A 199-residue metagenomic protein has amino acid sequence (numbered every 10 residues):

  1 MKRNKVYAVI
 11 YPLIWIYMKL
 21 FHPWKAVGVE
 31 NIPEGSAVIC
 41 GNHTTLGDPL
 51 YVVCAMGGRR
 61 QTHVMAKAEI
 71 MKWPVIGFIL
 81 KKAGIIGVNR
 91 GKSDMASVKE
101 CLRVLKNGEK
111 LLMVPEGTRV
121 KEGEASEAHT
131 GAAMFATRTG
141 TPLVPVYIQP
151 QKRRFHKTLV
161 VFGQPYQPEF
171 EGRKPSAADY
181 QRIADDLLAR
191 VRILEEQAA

Functional and structural regions predicted by a protein language model:
M1-G28, P74-A83: A transmembrane-helix-recognition feature enriched in membrane-embedded lipid enzymes and envelope glyco-/phospholipid
K2-K5, S97-A199: Non-catalytic C-terminal accessory region of glycerolipid acyltransferases and related lyso-lipid remodeling enzymes
L13-I14, K82-V88, P115-T118: Short, basic, glycine/proline-bearing loop/turn elements
Y17, G57, L80, V104 (+1 more regions): A generic structural signal for well-ordered alpha-helical segments
P23, R59-Q61, K82, G108 (+1 more regions): A generic structural signal for alpha->beta connector loops
P23-V27, L50-V52, V98-E100, T130: A generic local structural motif
N31-K92: Catalytic core of membrane glycerolipid acyltransferases/transacylases, capturing the structured, soluble-facing
